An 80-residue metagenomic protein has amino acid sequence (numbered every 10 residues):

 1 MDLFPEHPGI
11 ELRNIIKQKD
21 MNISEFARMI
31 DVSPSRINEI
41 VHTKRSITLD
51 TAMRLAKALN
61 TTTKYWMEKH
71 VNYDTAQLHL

Functional and structural regions predicted by a protein language model:
M1-M21, E68: A short, Lys/Arg-rich alpha-helix, primarily the initiator
D20-E39: Short alpha-helical DNA-recognition segment
S33, K44, H70-D74: The DNA-recognition helices of helix-turn-helix-type DNA-binding domains
V41, T51, H70: DNA major-groove recognition helix of helix-turn-helix
K44-K57: Short, basic-rich loop-to-helix N-cap that marks the start of a DNA-contacting helix
K57-L59, Y65: Basic, low-complexity intrinsically disordered segments
K64-L80: Short, charged recognition helix plus adjacent turn of helix-turn-helix-like nucleic-acid-binding domains
